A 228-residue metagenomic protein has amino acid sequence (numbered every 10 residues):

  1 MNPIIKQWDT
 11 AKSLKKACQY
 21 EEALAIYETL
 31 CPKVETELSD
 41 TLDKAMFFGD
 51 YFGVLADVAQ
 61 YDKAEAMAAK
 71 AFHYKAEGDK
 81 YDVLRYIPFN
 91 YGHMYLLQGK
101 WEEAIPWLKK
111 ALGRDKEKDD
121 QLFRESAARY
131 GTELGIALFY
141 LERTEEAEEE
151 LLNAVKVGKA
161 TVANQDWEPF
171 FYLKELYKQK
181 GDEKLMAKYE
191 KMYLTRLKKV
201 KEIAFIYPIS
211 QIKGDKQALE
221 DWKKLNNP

Functional and structural regions predicted by a protein language model:
M1, G181-P228: Terminal, low-structured helical/coil segments at or just beyond the last alpha-helical repeat
N2-I5, D9, D43, D50 (+7 more regions): "A position-specific structural signal for the A-helix of alpha-solenoid helical repeats
A17, V58, Q98, L141 (+1 more regions): Structural motif corresponding to the intra-repeat A-B loop/turn of tetratricopeptide repeats
P32-K44, H73-L84, R114-R124, G158-A163: Flexible helix-coil transition and linker loops at the boundaries of alpha-helical arrays
